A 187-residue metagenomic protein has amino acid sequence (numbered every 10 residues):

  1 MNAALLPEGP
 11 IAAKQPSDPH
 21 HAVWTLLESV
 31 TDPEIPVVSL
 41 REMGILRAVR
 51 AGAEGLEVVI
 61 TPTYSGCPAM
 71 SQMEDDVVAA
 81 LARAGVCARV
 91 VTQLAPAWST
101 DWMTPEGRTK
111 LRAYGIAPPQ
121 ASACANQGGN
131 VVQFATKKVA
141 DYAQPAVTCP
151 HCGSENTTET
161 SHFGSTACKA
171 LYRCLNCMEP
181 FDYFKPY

Functional and structural regions predicted by a protein language model:
M1-Y187: Domain-level signature for proteins that mediate thiol-based redox and metal-cofactor handling
